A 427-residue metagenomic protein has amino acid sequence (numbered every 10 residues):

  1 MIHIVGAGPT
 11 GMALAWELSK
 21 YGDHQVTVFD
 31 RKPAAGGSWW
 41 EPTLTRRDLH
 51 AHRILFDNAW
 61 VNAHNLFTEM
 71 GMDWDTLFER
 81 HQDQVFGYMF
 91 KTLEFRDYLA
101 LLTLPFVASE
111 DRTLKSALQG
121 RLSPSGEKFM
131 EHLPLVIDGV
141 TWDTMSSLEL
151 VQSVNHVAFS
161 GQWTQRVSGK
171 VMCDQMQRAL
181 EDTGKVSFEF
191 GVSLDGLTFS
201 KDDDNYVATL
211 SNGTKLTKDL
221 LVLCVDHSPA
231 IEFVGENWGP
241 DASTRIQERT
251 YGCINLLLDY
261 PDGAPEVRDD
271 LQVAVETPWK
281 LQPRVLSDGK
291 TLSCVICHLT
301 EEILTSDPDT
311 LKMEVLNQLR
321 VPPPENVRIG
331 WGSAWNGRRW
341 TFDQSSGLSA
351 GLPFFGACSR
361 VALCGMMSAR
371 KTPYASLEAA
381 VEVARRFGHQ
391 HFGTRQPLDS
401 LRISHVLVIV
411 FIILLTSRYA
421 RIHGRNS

Functional and structural regions predicted by a protein language model:
I2-T27: N-terminal Rossmann-like FAD-binding beta1-loop-alpha1 element of flavoenzymes
T10, A34, S228: Conserved Rossmann-like nucleotide-cofactor binding loop
Y21, D195-L304, L407-L414: Mid-domain catalytic core of redox enzymes that form a hydrophobic substrate pocket/lid adjacent to a catalytic redox
Y21-P42: Glycine-rich FAD pyrophosphate-binding loop
L44-S116, G120, P124: Dinucleotide-binding Rossmann-like beta1-alpha1 core, especially the glycine-rich loop that anchors the ADP
L99, T103-F199: Active-site/ligand-binding neighborhood in enzyme catalytic cores
P278-F411, S417-Y419: Conserved flavin/dinucleotide-binding core of flavoenzymes
Y419-S427: Membrane-proximal, acidic/low-complexity disordered segments on the non-cytosolic side of organellar membranes
